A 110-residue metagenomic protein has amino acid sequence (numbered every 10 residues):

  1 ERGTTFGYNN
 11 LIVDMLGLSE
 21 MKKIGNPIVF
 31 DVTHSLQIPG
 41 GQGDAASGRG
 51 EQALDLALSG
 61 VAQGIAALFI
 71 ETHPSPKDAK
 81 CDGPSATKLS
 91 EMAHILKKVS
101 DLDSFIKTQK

Functional and structural regions predicted by a protein language model:
E1-T72: Catalytic alpha/beta core domains of metabolic enzymes, predominantly
S75-Q109: C-terminal helical cap(s) of enzyme catalytic domains, especially alpha/beta-barrels
